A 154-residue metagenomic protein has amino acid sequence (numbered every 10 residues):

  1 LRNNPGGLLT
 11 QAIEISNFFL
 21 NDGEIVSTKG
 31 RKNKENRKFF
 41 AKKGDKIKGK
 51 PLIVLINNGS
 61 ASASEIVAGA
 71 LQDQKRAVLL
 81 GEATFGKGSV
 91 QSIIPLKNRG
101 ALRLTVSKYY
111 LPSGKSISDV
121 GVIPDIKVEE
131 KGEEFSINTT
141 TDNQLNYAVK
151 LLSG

Functional and structural regions predicted by a protein language model:
L1-P5, A12, V128-G154: C-terminal recognition in membrane/secretory proteostasis and scaffolding
P5-S60, S89-P95, Y110: Gly/Ser/Thr-rich loop/hinge elements
L8-I15, A63, V67, S118 (+1 more regions): Helical mechanochemical/support elements of P-loop NTPase systems and associated helical scaffolds
E14-I15, A68-Q74, P95-L96: Short, solvent-exposed amphipathic alpha-helical segments in soluble enzyme and RNA/protein-processing domains
N17-E24, S60-A61, Q72-R76, K150-G154: Sec-exported extracytoplasmic/periplasmic mature domains
F19, L52, L71, G114 (+1 more regions): Terminal peptide-recognition signature
Q74-K87: Short, well-structured beta-strand/strand-turn elements
Q91-P95, L102-E133: Conserved P-loop NTPase
